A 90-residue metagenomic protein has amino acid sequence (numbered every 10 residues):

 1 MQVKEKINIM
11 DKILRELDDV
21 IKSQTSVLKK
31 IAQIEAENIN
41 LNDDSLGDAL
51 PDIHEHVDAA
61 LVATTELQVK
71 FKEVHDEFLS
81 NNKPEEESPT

Functional and structural regions predicted by a protein language model:
M1-E5, I39-L46: Acidic interhelical loop/turn segments
M1-I9, H56, A60, N82-P89: Short, charge-rich amphipathic segments
Q2-A36: N-terminal acidic leader/helix
E16, K30, A49-D52, H56 (+1 more regions): Charge-rich, solvent-exposed alpha-helical interaction surfaces
Q24, H56-V74: Amphipathic alpha-helical coiled-coil segments
K29, I39, L46-L50, N82: Elongated amphipathic alpha-helical scaffolds of membrane-associated proteins involved in membrane
N38-N42, L67-T90: Long amphipathic alpha-helical coiled-coil segments
N42-A63: Short, glycine/alanine-rich amphipathic alpha-helical segment that often forms an alpha-turn-alpha hairpin
